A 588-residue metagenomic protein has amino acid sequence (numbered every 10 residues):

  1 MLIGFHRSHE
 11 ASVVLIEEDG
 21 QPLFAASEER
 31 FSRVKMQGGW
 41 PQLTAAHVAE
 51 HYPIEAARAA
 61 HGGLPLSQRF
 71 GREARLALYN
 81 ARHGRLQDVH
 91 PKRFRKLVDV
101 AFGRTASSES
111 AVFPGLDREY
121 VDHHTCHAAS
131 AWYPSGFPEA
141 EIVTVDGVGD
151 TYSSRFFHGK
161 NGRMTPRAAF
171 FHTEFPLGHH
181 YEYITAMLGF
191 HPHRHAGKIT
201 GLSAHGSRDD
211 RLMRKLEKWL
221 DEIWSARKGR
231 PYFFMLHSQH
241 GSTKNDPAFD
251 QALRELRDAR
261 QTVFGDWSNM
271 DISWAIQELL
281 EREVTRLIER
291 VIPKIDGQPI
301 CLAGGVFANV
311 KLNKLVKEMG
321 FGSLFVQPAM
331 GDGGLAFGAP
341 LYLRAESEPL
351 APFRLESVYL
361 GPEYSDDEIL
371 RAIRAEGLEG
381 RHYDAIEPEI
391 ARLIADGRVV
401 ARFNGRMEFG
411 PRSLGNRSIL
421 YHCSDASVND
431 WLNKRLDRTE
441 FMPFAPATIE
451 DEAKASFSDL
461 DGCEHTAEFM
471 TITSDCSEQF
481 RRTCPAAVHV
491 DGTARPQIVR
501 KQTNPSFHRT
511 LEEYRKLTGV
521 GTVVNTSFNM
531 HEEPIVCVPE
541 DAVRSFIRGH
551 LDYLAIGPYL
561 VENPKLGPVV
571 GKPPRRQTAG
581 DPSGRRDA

Functional and structural regions predicted by a protein language model:
M1-I3: Extreme N-terminal starter segment of soluble prokaryotic enzymes
H6-K35, Y79, G84, E109-Y120 (+7 more regions): Flexible beta->alpha loop and helix N-cap segments adjacent to enzyme active/binding sites
E29-Q37, D271-W274, E278: Active-site pocket-shaping loop/turn-to-helix segments
T44-A57, I288-I295: Phosphate/pyrophosphate-binding loops at sites that engage ATP/ADP/AMP, CoA/4′-phosphopantetheine, polyphosphate
I54-A106, Y120, A129-S130: Short beta-strand-loop/turn "lid" adjacent to the catalytic site in phosphate-handling enzymes
A81-G84, L97, A259-A275: Short glycine/proline- and acidic residue-enriched helix-loop micro-motifs that form flexible lids or anion-recognition
F264-I272, I276, L280, G304 (+2 more regions): Secondary-structure capping and boundary motifs in well-ordered enzyme cores
W274-I300: Phosphate/ATP-binding catalytic cores across multiple sugar-kinase/actin-like superfamilies, primarily ASKHA
